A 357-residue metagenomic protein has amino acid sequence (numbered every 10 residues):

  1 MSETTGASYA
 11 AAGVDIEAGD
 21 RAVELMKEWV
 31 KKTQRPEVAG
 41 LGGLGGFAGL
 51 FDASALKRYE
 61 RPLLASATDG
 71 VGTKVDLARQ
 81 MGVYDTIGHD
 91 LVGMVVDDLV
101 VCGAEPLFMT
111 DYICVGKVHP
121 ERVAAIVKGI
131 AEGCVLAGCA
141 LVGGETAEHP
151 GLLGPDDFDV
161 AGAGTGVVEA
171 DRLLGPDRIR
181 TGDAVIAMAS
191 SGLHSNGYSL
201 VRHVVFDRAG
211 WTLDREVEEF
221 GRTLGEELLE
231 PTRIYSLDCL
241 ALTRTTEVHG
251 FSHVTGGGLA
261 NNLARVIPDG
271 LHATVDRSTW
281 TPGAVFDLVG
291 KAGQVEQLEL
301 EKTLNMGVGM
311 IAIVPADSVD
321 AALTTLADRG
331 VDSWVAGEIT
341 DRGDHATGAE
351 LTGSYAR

Functional and structural regions predicted by a protein language model:
S2-A11, R122-A140, L153-F158, T212 (+2 more regions): Glycine-/charge-enriched secondary-structure boundary and capping motifs
S2-V38: N-terminal amphipathic/basic leader segments beginning at the initiator methionine
V14, A18, I87, N196 (+2 more regions): A generic structural signal for residues located within well-ordered alpha-helices of large catalytic or ligand-binding
D15, D69, G182, H253 (+1 more regions): Residue-level signature of catalytic and energy-coupling elements of molecular machines, predominantly ATP/GTP-dependent
V23, A124-V127, Y198: Hydrophobic face of alpha-helices
M26, L50, V95-V96, V201-V204 (+4 more regions): Buried hydrophobic packing segments
E28-S191, S354: Glycine-rich phosphate/pyrophosphate-binding loop regions near the starts of catalytic domains
T181-E226: Acidic, glycine-rich loop-and-beta core segments that form the ion-binding/anion-interacting portion of active sites
